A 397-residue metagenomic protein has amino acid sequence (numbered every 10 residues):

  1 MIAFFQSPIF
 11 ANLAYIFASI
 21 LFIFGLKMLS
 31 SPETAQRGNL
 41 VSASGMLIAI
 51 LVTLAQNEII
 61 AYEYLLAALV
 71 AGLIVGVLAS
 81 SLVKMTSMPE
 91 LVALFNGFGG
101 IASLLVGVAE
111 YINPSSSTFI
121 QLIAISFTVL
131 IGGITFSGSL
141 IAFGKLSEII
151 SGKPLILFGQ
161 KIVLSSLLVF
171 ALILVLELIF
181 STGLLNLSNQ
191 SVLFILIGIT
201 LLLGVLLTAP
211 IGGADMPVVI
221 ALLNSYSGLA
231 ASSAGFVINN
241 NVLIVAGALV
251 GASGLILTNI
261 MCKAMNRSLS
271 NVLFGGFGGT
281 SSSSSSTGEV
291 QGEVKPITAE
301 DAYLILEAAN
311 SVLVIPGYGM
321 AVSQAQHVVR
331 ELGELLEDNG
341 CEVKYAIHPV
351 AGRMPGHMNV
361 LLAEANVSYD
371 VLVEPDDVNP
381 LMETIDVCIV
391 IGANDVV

Functional and structural regions predicted by a protein language model:
F5-S19, Q56-I74, Q121-F136, N186-I199: Structural signature of hydrophobic alpha-helical transmembrane segments
I20-T34, L73-V92, S139-P154, L203-M216 (+1 more regions): C-terminal ends of transmembrane helices
Q36-G45, L65-L69, S87-G99, P154-L164 (+1 more regions): Cytoplasmic-side transmembrane-helix entry/capping segments in multi-pass membrane proteins
T53-L66, L78-P89, L104-F119, K145 (+1 more regions): Transmembrane alpha-helix boundary signature
A109-S117, I179-L187, V218, Y226-A246: Transmembrane helix-loop junctions at the membrane interface of multipass transporters and ion channels
G212, S227-S232, F236-S270: Mobile "lid/hinge" segments at catalytic clefts and subdomain interfaces of large enzymes
L249-A309: Membrane-interfacial segments at transmembrane helix termini in multi-pass membrane proteins
V290-V397: Structured cytosolic domains appended to multi-pass membrane proteins
